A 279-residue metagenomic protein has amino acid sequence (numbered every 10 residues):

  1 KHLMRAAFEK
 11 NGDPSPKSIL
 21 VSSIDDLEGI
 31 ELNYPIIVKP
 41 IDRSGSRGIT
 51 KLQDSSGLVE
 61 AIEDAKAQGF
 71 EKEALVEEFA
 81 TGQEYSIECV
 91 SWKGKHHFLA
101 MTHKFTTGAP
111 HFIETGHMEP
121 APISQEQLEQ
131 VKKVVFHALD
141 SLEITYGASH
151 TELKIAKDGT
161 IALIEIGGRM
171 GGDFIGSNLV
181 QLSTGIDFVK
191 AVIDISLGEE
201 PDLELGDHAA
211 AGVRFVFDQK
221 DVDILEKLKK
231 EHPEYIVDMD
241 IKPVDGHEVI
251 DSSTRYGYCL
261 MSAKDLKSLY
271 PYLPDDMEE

Functional and structural regions predicted by a protein language model:
K1-L75, T81, W92-K93, A121-K133 (+2 more regions): Active-site nucleotide/adenylate-binding loops and adjacent lid/helix of ATP-dependent enzymes
L27, A191-E279: Peripheral (often C-terminal) accessory segments that flank ATP-dependent C-N-forming ligase machineries
I30-N33, I155-A162, S252-R255: A short, glycine/Asx- and small/polar-enriched loop/turn that sits immediately N-terminal to a beta-strand
I36, H97, A162-E165: Protein kinase-like catalytic core scaffold
P40-D42, P110-F112, G172, V249-R255: Short, flexible turn/loop "capping" segments at secondary-structure junctions
T50, E78, Q181, G257-A263: Short, well-ordered beta-strand elements within core beta-sheets of diverse protein domains
S56, E78-Y85, C89-I144, A148 (+2 more regions): ATP-dependent carboxylate/phosphate-activation module, predominantly the ATP-grasp catalytic core and closely related
T145-T151, D202-D207: Flexible, glycine/charged-enriched surface loops at secondary-structure junctions
